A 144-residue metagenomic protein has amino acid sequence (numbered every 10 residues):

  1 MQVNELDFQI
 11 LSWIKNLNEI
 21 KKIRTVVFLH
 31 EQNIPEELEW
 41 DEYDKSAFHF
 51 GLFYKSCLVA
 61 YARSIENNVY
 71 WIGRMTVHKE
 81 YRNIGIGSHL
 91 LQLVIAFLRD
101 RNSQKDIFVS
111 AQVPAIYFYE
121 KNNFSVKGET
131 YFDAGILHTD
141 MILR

Functional and structural regions predicted by a protein language model:
M1-E39, D44, H49, Y54-C57: Short amphipathic alpha-helix that is part of the acyltransferase structural core
S46-F50, G73, L137-M141: Short beta-strand micro-motifs in enzyme catalytic cores
G51, S56-I65, W71-T76: Conserved beta-strand in the GNAT
I65-M75, R82, R101-K105, D133-H138: A conserved beta-turn-beta hairpin within the catalytic core of GNAT-like acetyltransferases that forms part
V77, N83-A96: Conserved acetyl-CoA-binding loop-helix of GNAT-fold acetyltransferases
L91, L98-Q112: Conserved GNAT acetyl-CoA-binding A-motif
F108-S110, E120, S125-D140: Conserved catalytic-core motifs of GNAT/GCN5-like acyltransferases
